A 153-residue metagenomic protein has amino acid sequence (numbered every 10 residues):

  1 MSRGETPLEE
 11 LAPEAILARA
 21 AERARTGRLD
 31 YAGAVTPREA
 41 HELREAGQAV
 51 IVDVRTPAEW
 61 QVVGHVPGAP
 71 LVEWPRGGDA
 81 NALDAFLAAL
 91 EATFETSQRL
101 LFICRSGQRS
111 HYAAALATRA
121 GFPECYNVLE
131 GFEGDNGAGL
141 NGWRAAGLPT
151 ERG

Functional and structural regions predicted by a protein language model:
M1-A49, P57-R99, Q108-G153: Rhodanese-like catalytic fold shared by cysteine-dependent sulfurtransferases and DSP/PTP-type phosphatases
F102-I103: Short, surface-exposed ligand- or partner-binding patches at beta-edge/loop junctions that are enriched in aromatics
